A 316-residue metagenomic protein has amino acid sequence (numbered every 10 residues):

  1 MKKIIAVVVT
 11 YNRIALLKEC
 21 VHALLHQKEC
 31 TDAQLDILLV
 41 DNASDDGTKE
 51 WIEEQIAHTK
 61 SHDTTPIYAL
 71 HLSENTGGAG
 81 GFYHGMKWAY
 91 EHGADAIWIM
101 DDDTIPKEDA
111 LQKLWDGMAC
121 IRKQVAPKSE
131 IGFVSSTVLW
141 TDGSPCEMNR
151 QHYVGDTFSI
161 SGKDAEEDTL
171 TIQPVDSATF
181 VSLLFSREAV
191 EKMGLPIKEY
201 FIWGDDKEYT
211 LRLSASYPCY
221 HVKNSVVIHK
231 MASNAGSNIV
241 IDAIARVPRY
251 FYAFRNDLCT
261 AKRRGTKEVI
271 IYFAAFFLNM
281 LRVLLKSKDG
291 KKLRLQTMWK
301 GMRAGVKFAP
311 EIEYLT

Functional and structural regions predicted by a protein language model:
R13-Q27: Short, well-formed alpha-helical segments that are part of the catalytic scaffolds of diverse glycosyltransferases
A23, V40-W51, E74, T104: A conserved acidic beta->alpha catalytic loop
E53-G80, W88: Conserved donor nucleotide-binding strand/loop of the catalytic core
A94-D103: Short beta-strand-to-loop acidic/aromatic patch adjacent to the donor-nucleotide binding site
D109-N149: Conserved donor NDP-sugar-binding/catalytic core segment of glycosyltransferases
A165-F185: A recurrent flexible, glycine/aromatic-enriched loop bordering the glycosyltransferase active site that acts as
L183, E188-G194, E199-S225: A short, conserved alpha-helix in the catalytic core of glycosyltransferases
G265-T316: Non-catalytic, C-terminal membrane-associated alpha-helical segments of glycosyltransferases
